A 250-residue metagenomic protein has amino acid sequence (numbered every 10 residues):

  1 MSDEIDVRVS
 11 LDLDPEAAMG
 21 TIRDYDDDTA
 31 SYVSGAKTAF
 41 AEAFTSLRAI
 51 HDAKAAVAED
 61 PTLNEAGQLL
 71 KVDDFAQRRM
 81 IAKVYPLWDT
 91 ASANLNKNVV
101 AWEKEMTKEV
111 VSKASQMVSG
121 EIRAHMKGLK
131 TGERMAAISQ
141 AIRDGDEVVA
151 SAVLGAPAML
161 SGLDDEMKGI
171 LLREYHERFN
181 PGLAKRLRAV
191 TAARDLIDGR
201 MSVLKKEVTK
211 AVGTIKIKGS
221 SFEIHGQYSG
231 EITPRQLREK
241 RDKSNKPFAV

Functional and structural regions predicted by a protein language model:
S2-T45, D52, G132, G182-A189 (+2 more regions): Polar/charged low-complexity regulatory segments
D3-T38, L69-L172: Long, charge-patterned amphipathic interaction tracts in eukaryotic proteins
F40-V57, A91, N98, W102: Non-transmembrane amphipathic alpha-helical segments
E59-L63: Charged, low-complexity interaction regions
Q116-V250: A long, low-hydrophobicity, low-complexity, charged/polar interaction segment common in nuclear/chromatin-associated
